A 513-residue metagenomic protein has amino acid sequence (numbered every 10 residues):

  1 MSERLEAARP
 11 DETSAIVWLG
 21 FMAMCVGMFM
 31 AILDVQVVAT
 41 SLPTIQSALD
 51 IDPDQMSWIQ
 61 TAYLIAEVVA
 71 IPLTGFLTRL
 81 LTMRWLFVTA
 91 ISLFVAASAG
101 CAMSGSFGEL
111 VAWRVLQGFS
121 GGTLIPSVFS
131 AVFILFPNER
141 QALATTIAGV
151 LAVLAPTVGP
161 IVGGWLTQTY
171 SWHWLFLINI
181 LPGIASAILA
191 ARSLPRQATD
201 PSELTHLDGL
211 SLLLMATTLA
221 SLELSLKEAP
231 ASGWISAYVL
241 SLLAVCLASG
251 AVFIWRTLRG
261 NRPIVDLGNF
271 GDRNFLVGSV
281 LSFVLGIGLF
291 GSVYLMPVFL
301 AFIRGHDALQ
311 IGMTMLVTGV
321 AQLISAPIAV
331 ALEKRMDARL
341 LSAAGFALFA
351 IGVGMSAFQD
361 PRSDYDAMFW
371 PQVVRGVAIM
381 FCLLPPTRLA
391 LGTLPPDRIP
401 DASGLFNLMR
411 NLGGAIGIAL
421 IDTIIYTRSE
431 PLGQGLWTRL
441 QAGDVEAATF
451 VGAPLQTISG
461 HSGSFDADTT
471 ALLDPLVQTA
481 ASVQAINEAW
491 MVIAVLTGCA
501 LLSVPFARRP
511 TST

Functional and structural regions predicted by a protein language model:
M1-E12: Short, Lys/Arg-rich, polar N-terminal cytosolic tail immediately upstream of the first transmembrane signal-anchor
P10, Q55, A185, L389 (+2 more regions): Hydrophobic transmembrane architecture of multi-pass small-molecule transporters
A15-R84, S98, G108-L110, P126 (+8 more regions): Transmembrane core module of solute transporters
T40, L64, I71-L210, A237: Helix-loop-helix hairpins in multi-pass membrane proteins, especially solute transporters
A99-M103, A187-R192, A251-W255, G354-F358 (+3 more regions): Membrane-embedded alpha-helical segments of multi-pass transporters/permeases
G105, P137, S193-R196, P230-A231 (+6 more regions): Short helix-capping/hinge motifs at transmembrane helix termini and TM-loop junctions
L143, I147-L151, A155-P160, T169 (+2 more regions): Small-residue-rich alpha-helical segments with characteristic i,i+4
I180-A198, T217-K227, V245-R259, S503-R508: C-terminal membrane-cytosol helix-exit motif in multi-pass small-molecule transporters
